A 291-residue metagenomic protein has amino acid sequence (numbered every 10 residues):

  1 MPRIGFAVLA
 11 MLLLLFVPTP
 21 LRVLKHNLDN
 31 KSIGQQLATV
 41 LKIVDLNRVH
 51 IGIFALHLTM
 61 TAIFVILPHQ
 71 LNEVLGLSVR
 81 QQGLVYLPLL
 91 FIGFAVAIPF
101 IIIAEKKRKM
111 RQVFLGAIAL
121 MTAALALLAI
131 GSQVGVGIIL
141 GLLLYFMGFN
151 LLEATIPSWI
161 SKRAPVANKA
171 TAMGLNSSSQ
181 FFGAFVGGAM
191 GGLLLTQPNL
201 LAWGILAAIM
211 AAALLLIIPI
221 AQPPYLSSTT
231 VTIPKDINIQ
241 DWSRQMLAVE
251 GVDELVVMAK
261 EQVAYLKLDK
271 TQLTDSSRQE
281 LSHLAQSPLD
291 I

Functional and structural regions predicted by a protein language model:
A7-H26, A213-A221: C-terminal membrane-cytosol helix-exit motif in multi-pass small-molecule transporters
P18-G52: Juxtamembrane intracellular "pre-TM" segments in multi-pass secondary transporters
I43-A62, L143: Pair of pore-lining "gating" transmembrane helices in MFS-fold secondary transporters
V65-Q81: Short amphipathic helix-loop junctions that connect adjacent transmembrane helices in Major Facilitator Superfamily/SLC
V79, V166-N176: Loop-to-transmembrane helix entry/capping segments in MFS-fold secondary transporters and related SLC/MFSD carriers
V96-K109, L195: Helix-to-loop junctions at the C-terminal end of transmembrane segments in multipass secondary transporters
Q112-L127: Structural signature of the two symmetry-related core transmembrane helices
L151-A164: Intracellular juxtamembrane helix-capping segments at the cytosolic ends of symmetry-related transmembrane helices
